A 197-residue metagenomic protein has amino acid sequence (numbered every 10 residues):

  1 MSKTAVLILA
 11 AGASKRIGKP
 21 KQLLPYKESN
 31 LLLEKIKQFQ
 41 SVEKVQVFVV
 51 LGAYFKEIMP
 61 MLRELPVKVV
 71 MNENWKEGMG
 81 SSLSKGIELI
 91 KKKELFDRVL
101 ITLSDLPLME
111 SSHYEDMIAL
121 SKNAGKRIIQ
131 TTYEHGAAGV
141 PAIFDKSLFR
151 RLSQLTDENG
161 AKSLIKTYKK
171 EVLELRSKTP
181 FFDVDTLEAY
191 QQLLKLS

Functional and structural regions predicted by a protein language model:
S2, V6, R150, Q154-S197: Conserved alpha/beta core of the MobA/IspD/sugar-nucleotide pyrophosphorylase nucleotidyltransferase superfamily
S2-G52, K56: N-terminal glycine-rich phosphate-binding loop and ensuing alpha1 helix
G12, D105, T186: Active-site glycine-centered loops adjacent to acidic/histidine catalytic or metal-binding residues that shape
I17, I58-L62, M117, L152 (+1 more regions): Hydrophobic packing residues within well-ordered alpha-helices of enzyme cores
L33-R98: Conserved N-terminal catalytic core of the sugar/cofactor nucleotidyltransferase
Q46, K68, R127, E171-L173 (+1 more regions): Conserved beta-strand segments of alpha/beta enzyme cores
A53-Y54, N74, G78, S112 (+5 more regions): Short beta->alpha linker loops
E77-F144: Conserved beta-loop-beta/alpha segment of the NTase-like Rossmann-fold superfamily that binds/positions NTPs
